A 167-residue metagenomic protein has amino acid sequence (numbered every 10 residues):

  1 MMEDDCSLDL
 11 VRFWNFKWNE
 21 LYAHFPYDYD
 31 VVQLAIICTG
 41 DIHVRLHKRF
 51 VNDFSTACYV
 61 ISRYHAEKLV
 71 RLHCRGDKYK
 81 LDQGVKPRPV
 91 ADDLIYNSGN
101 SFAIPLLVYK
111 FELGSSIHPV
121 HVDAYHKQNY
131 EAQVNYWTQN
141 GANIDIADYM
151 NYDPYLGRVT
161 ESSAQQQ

Functional and structural regions predicted by a protein language model:
M1-M2, C6-Q167: An acidic/histidine-cluster motif and surrounding catalytic segment that typifies divalent-metal-assisted enzyme active
